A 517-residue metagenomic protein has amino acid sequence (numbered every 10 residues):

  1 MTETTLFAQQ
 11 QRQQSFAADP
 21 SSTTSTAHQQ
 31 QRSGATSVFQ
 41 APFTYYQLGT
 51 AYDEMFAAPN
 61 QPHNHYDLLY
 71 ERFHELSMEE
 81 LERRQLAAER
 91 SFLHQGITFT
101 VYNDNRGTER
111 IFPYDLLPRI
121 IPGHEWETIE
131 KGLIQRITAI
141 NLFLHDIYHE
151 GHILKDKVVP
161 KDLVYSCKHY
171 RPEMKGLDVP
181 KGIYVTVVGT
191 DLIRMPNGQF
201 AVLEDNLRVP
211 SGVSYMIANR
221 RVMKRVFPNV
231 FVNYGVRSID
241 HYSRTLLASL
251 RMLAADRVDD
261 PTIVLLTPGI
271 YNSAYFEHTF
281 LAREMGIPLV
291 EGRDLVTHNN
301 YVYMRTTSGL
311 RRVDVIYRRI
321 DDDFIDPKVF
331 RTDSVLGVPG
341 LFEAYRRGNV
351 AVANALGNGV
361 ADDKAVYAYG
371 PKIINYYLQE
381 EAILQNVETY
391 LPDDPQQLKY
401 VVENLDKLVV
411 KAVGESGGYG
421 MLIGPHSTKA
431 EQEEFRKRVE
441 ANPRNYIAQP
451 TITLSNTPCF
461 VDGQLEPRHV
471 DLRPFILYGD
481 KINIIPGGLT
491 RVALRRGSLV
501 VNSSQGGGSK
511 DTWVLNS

Functional and structural regions predicted by a protein language model:
T2-S517: Preference for protein termini
